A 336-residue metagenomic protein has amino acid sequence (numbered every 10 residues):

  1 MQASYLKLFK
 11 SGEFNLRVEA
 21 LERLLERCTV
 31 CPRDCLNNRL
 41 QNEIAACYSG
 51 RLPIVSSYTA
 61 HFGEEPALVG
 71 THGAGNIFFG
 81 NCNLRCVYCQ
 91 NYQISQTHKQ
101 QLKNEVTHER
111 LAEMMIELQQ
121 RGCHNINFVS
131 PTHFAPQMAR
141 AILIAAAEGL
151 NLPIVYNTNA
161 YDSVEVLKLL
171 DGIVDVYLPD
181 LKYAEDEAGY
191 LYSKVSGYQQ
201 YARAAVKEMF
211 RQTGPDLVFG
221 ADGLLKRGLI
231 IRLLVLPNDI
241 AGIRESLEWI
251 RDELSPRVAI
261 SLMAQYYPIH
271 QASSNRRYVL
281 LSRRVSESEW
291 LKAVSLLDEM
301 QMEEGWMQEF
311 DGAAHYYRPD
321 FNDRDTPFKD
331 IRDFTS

Functional and structural regions predicted by a protein language model:
M1-E43, G214-S336: Auxiliary Fe-S-binding modules of radical SAM enzymes
E43, C47-Y177, E185-E187: Conserved Radical SAM active-site core
G75, I126, I154-Y156, Y177-P179 (+3 more regions): Hydrophobic faces of well-ordered beta-strands that scaffold small-molecule active sites in alpha/beta enzyme cores
Q93-K103, L191-S196, N275-R284: Short glycine-enriched, charge-decorated loop/helix-capping segments at active-site entrances that position
S95-Q96, A135, A160-S163, L181-Q199 (+3 more regions): Conserved radical SAM core fold
H108-L111, M138, A202, V206 (+2 more regions): Aromatic/hydrophobic pocket-lining residues that form the small-molecule binding cavity in soluble enzyme cores
I142-P153, A205-Q212, E287-A293: Alpha-helix-loop-beta-strand connector modules within alpha/beta enzyme cores
Y190-D222: Anionic-ligand binding region
